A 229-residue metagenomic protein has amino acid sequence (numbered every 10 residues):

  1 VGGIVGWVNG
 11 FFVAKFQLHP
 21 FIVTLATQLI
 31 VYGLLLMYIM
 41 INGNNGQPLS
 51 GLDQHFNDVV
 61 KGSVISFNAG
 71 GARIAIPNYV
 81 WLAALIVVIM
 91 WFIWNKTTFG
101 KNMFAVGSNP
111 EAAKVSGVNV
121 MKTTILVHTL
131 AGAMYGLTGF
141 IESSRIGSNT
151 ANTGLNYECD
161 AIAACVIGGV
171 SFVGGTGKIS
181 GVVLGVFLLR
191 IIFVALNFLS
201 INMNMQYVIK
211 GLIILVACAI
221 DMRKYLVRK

Functional and structural regions predicted by a protein language model:
V1-Q28, L184-L188: Alpha-helical transmembrane segments within multi-pass membrane transporters and channels
G2, Q28-L36, V80-F92, H128-T138 (+3 more regions): Hydrophobic core segments of alpha-helical transmembrane domains in multi-pass membrane transport and ion-translocation
I4-N9, G70-S148: Helix-loop-helix "hairpin" substructures at the membrane interface of multi-pass membrane proteins
G6, H128-G136, I141, R145-V208: Transmembrane alpha-helical segments in multi-pass inner-membrane proteins
V13-A14, W94, S171, G177: Helix-capping/transition residues at the boundaries of transmembrane alpha-helices and the short helical linkers
P20-I22, I76-L82, T124, N156-E158 (+1 more regions): Loop-to-transmembrane alpha-helix initiation sites
P20-T97, T123-L126, N149-A151: Transmembrane helix-bundle core of multi-pass membrane transporters and related energy-transducing complexes
V115-K122, I192-K229: Cytosolic-side transmembrane-helix boundaries in multi-pass membrane proteins
